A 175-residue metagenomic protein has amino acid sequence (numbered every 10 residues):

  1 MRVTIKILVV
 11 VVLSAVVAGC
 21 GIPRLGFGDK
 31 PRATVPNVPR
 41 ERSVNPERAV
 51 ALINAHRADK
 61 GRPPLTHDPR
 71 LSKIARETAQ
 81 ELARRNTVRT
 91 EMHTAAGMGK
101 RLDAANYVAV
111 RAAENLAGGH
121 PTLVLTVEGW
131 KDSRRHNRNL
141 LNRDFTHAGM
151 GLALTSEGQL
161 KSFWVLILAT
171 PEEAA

Functional and structural regions predicted by a protein language model:
M1-E91, A104, L125, R138 (+1 more regions): N-terminal targeting leaders of exported, membrane, and organelle-targeted proteins
T4, A96-G99, T122: Secondary-structure junction/capping motif
A55-G61, A109-L116: Short N-terminal helix-initiation segments at or just after the protein's N-terminus
V88-N115: Surface/interface-facing alpha-helical segments and adjacent flexible terminal/loop regions used for partner/assembly
E114-G119, L168-A169: A bilobed periplasmic-binding-protein/Venus flytrap-type ligand-binding module shared by bacterial periplasmic
G119-E128: Short pre-active-site segment immediately N-terminal to the catalytic Zn-binding motif
